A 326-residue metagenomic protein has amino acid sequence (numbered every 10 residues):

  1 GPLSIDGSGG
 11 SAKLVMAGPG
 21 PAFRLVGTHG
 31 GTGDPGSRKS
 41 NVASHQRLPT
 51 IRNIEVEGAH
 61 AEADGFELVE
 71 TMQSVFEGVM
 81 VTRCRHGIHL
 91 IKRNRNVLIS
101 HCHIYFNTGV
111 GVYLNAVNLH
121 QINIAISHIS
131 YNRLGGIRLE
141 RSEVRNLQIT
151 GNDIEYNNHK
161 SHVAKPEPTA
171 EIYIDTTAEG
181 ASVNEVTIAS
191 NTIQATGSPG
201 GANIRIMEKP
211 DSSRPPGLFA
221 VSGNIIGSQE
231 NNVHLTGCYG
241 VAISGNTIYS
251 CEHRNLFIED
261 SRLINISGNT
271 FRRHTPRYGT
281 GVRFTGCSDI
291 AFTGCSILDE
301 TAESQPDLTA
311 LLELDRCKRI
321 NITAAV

Functional and structural regions predicted by a protein language model:
G1-L3, R47, E70-V75, R93-L98 (+8 more regions): Short "repeat-start/strand-capping" segments in structured domains, especially the N-termini of parallel beta-helix
G1-M16, V42-N53: Beta-solenoid repeat scaffold
L3-G7, R24-H29, F76-M80, C102-H103 (+5 more regions): Well-ordered beta-strand segments characteristic of repetitive beta-sheet solenoids
A12-M16, G33-K39, I297-E300, I322: Beta-strand-rich extracellular passenger or scaffold domains
A17-V42, A59-L68, T82-L90, N94 (+8 more regions): Extracellular beta-strand/beta-solenoid scaffold signature
F76-E77, H86-H89, N96-C102, G111-Y113 (+9 more regions): Extended, compositionally simple hydrophobic/Ser/Thr-rich segments that build repetitive fibrous architectures
D289, T293-D299, Q305-V326: Leucine-rich solenoid repeat scaffolds
